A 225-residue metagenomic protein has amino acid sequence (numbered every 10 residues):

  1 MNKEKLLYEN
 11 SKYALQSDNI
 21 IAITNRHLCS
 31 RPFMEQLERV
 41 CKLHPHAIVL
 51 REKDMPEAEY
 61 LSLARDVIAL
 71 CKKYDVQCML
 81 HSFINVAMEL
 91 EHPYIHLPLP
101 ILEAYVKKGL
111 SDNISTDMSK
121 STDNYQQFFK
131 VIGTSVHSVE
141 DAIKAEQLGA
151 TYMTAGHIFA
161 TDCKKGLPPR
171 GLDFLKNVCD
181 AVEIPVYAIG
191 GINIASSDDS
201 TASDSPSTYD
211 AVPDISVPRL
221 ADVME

Functional and structural regions predicted by a protein language model:
M1-H96, P100-A104, L110-N113, N124-T151 (+3 more regions): Conserved N-terminal beta1-alpha1 strand-loop-helix module at the mouth
I23-T24, T161, A188-I189: Thr-Gly-centered strand-to-loop micro-motif
L99-Y105, L110, V139, I158-V182: Flexible, gly/pro- and Lys/Arg-enriched active-site loops
T151-I158: Non-cysteine beta-strand/loop elements that form the S-adenosyl-L-methionine
G156, G171, C179, E183-S196 (+2 more regions): Glycine-rich adenosine-cofactor-binding loop
S200-A202, D222-E225: Rossmann-like dinucleotide/phosphate-binding beta-alpha-beta segment
